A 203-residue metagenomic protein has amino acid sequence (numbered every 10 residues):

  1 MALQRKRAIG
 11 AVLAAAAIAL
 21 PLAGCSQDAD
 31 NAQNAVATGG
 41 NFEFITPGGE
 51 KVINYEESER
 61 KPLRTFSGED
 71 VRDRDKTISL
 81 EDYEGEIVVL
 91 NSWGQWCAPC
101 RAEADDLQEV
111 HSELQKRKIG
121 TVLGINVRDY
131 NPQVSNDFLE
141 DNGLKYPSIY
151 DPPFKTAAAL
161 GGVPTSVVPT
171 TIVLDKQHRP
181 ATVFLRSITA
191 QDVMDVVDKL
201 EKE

Functional and structural regions predicted by a protein language model:
M1-E69, E203: N-terminal targeting signals for export/organelle localization
D70-R72, L174-D175: Short, acidic, Ser/Thr-enriched surface-loop or helix-capping motifs
R74-K76, R179: Residue-level signal for well-ordered, solvent-exposed loop/turn and beta-edge residues enriched in charged/polar side
T77-R101, L107: Short active-site neighborhood of thiol/selenol oxidoreductases, capturing the structured segment around
I87-V88, G120, P169: Alpha/beta-hydrolase fold active-site loops
R101-N142, P152-A159: Structural microenvironment flanking redox-active thiols in thiol-disulfide oxidoreductases
D137-K145, D151-K202: Thiol/disulfide oxidoreductase modules built on the thioredoxin-like
